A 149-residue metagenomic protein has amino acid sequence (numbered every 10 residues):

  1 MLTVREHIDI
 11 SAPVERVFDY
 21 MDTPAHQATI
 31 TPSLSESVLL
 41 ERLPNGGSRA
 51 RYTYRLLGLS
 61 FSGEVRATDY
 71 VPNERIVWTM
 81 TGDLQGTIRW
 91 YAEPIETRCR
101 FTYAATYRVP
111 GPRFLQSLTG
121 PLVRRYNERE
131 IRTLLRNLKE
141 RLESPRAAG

Functional and structural regions predicted by a protein language model:
M1-H7, R49, S62, R75 (+2 more regions): Intrinsic-disorder/low-complexity, polar/charged segments enriched in Ser/Thr/Lys/Arg/Asp/Glu/Gln
M1-N45, N137, A148-G149: Hydrophobic ligand-binding cavity/cleft-lining segments
E6-I8, L39, G63-D69, T87-P94 (+1 more regions): Hydrophobic/aromatic beta-strand elements that line small-molecule binding cavities or substrate pockets in beta-rich
V14-E15, R42-N45, T68-N73, Y91-R100: A short, structured loop/turn motif at beta-sheet edges
A50-L56, R75-G82: Short beta-strand segments that buttress and anchor functional surface loops
R55-F61, V109-R113: Short, cysteine-centered beta-strand-loop-beta hairpins and adjacent loop/turn segments enriched in charged/polar
L59-V71, I76-T79: Helix-adjacent hinge/juxtasegments
T79-T133, G149: Beta-strand/loop substructures that line and gate deep hydrophobic ligand-binding cavities in soluble
